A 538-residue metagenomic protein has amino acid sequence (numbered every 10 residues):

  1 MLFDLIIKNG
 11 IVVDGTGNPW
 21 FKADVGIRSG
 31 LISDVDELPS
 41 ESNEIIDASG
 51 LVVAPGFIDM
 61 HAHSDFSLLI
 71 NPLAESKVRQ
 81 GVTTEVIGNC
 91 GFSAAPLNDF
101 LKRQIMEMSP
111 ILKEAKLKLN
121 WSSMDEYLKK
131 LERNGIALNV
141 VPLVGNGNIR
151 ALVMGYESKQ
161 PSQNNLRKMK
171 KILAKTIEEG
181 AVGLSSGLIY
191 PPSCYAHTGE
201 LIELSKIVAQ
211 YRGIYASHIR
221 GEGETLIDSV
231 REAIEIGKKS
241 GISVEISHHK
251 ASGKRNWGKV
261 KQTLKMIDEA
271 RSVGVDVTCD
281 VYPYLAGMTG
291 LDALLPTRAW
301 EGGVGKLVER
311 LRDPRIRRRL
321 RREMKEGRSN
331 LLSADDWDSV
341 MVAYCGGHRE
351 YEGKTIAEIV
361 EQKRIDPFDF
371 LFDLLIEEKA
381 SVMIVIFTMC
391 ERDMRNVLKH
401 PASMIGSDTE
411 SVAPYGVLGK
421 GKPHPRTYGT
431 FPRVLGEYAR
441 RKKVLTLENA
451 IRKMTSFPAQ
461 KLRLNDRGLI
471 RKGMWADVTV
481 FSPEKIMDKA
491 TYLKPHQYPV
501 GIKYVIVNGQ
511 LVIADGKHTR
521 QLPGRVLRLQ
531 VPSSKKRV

Functional and structural regions predicted by a protein language model:
M1-E41, L464, K485-L493: N-terminal metal-binding scaffold of metallo-dependent hydrolase/deaminase domains
L2-I7, L38-G88, V507, V531 (+1 more regions): Replace "His-x-His-based motif
D4, G30, M394-L398, A402 (+2 more regions): Structural signature of the urease/amidohydrolase superfamily beta/alpha-barrel
G10, G30, G50, H61 (+12 more regions): Divalent metal-coordination and catalytic microenvironments
S93-D99, I105, L112-K239: Hydrophobic, small-residue-rich alpha-helical packing segments that form membrane-like cores
Y127, L131, I136-N139, L143-Q163 (+4 more regions): Active-site neighborhoods of metal-dependent hydrolases
L307, D313, N396-A402, S407-D408 (+2 more regions): C-terminal cap of metal-dependent C-N hydrolases
D369-L375, L447-T455, I470: Short, well-structured alpha-helical segments that form the helix of a local strand-helix-strand
